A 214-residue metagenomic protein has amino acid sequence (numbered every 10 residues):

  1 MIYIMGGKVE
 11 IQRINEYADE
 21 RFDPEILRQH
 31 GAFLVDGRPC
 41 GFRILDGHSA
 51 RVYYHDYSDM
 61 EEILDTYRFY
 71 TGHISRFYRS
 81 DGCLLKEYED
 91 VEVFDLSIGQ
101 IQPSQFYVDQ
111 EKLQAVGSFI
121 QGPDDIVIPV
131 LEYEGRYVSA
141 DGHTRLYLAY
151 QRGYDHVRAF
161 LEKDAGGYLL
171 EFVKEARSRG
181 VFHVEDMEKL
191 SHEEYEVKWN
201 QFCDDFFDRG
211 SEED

Functional and structural regions predicted by a protein language model:
M1-V9, D214: Polar low-complexity intrinsically disordered regions
Y3-I4, Q12-G41, D46-H48, Y53-Y57 (+3 more regions): Short alpha-helix boundary/capping and kink motifs at helix termini
Y17-D19, D23-I26, Y133-D214: Basic- and aromatic-enriched surface patches that contact anionic nucleotides/nucleic acids
